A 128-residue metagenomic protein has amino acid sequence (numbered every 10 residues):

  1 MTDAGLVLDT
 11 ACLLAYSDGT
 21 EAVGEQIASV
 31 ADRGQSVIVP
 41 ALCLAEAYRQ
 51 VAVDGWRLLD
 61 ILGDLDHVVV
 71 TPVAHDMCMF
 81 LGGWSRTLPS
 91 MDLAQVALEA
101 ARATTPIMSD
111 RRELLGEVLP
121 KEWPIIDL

Functional and structural regions predicted by a protein language model:
M1-I38, R49-I61, E122, I126-L128: Short, well-structured N-terminal submotif of metal-dependent ribonuclease cores
C12-L13, C43, M77, Q95-V96 (+1 more regions): Alpha-helix capping/helix-boundary segments
D18, L42, V73-D76, D110: Short beta->alpha linker loops
G34-S36, D66-V69, A101-P106: Short active-site oxyanion
L44-Y48, G82: Amphipathic alpha-helical segments within well-ordered protein domains
D64-T87, R112: Acidic catalytic patch
M91-D92: Short, repeating "repeat-unit edge" segments in beta-repeat architectures
A97, A101-L128: Acidic, PIN/NYN-like endoribonuclease modules and their adjacent C-terminal/linker elements
